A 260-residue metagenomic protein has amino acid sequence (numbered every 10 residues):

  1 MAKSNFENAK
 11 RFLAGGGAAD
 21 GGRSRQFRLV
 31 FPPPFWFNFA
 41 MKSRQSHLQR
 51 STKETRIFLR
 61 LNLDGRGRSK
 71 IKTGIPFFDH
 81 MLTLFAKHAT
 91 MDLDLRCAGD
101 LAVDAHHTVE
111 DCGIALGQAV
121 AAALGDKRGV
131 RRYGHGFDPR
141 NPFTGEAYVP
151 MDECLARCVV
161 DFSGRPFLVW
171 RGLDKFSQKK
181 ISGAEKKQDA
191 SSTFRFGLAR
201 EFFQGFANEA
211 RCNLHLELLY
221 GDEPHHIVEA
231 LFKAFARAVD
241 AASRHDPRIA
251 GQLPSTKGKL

Functional and structural regions predicted by a protein language model:
M1-A2, G16, F35-F37: N-terminal regions encompassing targeting/leader/pre-sequences
M1-R11: Extreme N-terminal basic, low-complexity initiation segments that serve as generic localization/processing leaders
A2-S4, G21, F39: Short terminal hydrophobic/aromatic SLiMs and anchors at protein ends
R11, R23-R28: Basic polycationic patches enriched in arginine
G15-G17, G21-G22: Residue-identity detector for glycine
Q26, V30, F37-N38: Short, positively charged and aromatic/hydrophobic N-terminal segments
M41-L260: Structural preference for solvent-exposed beta-strand-turn elements and adjacent flexible terminal/loop segments within
